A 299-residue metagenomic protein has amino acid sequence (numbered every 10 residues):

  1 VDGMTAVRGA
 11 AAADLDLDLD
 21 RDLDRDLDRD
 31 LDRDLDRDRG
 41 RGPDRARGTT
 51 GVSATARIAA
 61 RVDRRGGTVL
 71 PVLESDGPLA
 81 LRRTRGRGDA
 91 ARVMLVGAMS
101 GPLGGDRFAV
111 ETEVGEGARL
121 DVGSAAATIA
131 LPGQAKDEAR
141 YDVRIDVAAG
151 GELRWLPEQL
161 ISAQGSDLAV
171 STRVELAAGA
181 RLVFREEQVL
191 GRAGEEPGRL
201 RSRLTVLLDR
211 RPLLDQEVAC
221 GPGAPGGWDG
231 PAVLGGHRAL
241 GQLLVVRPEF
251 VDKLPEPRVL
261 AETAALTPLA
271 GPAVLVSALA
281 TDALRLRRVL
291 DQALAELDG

Functional and structural regions predicted by a protein language model:
D2-A10, G51-D76, A148-G151, W155 (+5 more regions): N-terminal intrinsically disordered, cationic/polar leader segments that include organellar targeting peptides
D2-D18, G42-Q159, Q164: N-terminal, charged/glycine-rich beta-strand/loop interface patches
L15-P43: Long, intrinsically disordered low-complexity tandem-repeat segments
G105-A109, R140-D142, D167-S171, R199-R201 (+1 more regions): Transmembrane beta-barrel architecture of outer membranes
V114-E116, S124-A126, V147-A149, P157-Q159 (+5 more regions): Short, structured patches in soluble enzyme cores that scaffold and shape functional sites
E186-G299: A structural signal for small-residue-enriched, beta-sheet-centric alpha/beta enzyme cores and oligomeric scaffold folds
